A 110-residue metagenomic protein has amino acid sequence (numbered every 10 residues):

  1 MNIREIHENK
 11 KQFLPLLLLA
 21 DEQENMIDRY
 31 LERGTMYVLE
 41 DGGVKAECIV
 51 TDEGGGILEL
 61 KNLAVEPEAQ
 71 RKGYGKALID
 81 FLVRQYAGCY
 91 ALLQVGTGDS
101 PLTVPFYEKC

Functional and structural regions predicted by a protein language model:
R4-N62, E66, I79: Acetyl-CoA-dependent GNAT
L63-Q70, G98: A short, internal acetyl-CoA/4′-phosphopantetheine-binding micro-motif in the GNAT/acyltransferase core
A69, G73-F81: Conserved acetyl-CoA pyrophosphate-binding loop and the N-cap/start of the following alpha-helix in GNAT-like
K76, D99-C110: Conserved active-site alpha-helix within GNAT-family acetyltransferase domains
Y86-D99: Conserved GNAT acetyl-CoA-binding A-motif
